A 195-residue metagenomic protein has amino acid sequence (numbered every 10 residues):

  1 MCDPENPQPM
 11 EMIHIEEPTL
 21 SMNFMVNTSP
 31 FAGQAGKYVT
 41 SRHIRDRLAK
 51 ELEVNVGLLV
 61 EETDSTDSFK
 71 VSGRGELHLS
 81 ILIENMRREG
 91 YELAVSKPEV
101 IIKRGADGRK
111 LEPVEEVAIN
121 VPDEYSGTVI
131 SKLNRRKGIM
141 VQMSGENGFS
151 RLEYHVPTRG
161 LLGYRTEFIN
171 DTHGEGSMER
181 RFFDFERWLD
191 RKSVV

Functional and structural regions predicted by a protein language model:
M1-V195: Accessory interaction regions appended to the cores of large information-processing enzymes
